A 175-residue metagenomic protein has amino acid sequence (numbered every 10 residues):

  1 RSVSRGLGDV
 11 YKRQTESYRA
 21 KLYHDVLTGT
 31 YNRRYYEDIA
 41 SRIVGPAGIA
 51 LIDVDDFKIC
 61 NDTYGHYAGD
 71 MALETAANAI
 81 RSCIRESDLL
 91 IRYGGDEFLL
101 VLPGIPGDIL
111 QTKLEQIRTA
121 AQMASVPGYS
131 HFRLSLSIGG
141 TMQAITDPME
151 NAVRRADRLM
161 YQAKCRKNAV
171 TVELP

Functional and structural regions predicted by a protein language model:
R1-Q14: Single conserved hydrophobic/aromatic residue that forms the stacking wall/gate of nucleotide- or nucleobase-binding
Y18-D38, I52-H66, M71-E74: Conserved nucleotide-binding and Mg2+-coordinating catalytic segments in signaling enzymes
R19-A20, Y31-I49, A77-R85, P103: Short regulatory alpha-helical coupling segments that immediately precede and/or link into cyclic nucleotide signaling
A68-L89, E97: Active-site-proximal alpha-helical element of nucleotidyl cyclase-like catalytic domains and analogous helices
A79-R81, I91, E97-D108, G139-M142: Short beta-strand->loop micro-motif that forms the acidic, two-metal-ion catalytic signature in nucleotide-processing
S82-S87, R118-S130, Q162: Short catalytic/binding micro-motifs of nucleotide second-messenger systems
L89-R92, F132: A short pre-motif secondary-structure segment
S125, N151-P175: Catalytic/regulatory signature loops of cyclic-dinucleotide turnover enzymes and related class III nucleotidyl cyclases
